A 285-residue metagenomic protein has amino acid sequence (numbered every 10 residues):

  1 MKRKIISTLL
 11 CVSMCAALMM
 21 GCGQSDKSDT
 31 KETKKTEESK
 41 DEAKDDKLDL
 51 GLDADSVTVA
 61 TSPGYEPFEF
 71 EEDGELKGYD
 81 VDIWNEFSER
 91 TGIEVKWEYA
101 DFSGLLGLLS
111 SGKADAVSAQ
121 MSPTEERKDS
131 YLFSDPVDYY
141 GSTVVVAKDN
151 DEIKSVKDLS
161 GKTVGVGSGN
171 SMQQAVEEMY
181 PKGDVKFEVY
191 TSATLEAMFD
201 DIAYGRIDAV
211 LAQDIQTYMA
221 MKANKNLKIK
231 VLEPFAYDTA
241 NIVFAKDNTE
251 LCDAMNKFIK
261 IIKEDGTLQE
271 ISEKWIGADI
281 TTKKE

Functional and structural regions predicted by a protein language model:
M19-E37: Bacterial lipoprotein signal-peptidase II cleavage site
Q24-D26, A43-L50, A54, E94 (+3 more regions): Ligand-binding clefts/hinges and TM-proximal coupling segments of bilobed small-molecule sensing domains
E37, V81-R90, N150, K157 (+3 more regions): Extended ligand-binding regions for polar small-molecule ligands
K44-M121, T191, D265: Extracytoplasmic small-molecule ligand-binding "clamshell" domains of the periplasmic binding protein/Venus flytrap
S62-P63, D138-A147, D214, Y218-K260 (+1 more regions): Periplasmic-binding protein-like
V81, E89, E94-D158, K228-P234: Acidic, polar ligand-binding/catalytic clefts
K96-L108, D151, E188-Y204, D238: Short helix-initiation/N-cap motifs at beta->coil->alpha
G104-G107, A119-S130, A175-Y180, D200-Y204 (+1 more regions): A ligand-binding cleft/hinge motif common to bilobed small-molecule-binding domains
